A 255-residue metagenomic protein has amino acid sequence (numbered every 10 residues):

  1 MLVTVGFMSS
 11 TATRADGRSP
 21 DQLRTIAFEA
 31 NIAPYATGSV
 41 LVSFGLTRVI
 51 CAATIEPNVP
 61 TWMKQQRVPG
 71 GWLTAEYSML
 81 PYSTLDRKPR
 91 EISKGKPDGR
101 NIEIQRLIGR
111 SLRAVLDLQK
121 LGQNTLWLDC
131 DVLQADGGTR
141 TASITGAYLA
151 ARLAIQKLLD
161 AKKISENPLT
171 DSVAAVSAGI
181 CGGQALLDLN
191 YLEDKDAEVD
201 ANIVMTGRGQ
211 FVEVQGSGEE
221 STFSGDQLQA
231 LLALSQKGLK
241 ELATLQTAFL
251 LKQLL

Functional and structural regions predicted by a protein language model:
L2-P34, S43: Short, Gly/Pro- and small/polar-rich lid/capping loops
A12-R18, I26, Q66, K88 (+4 more regions): Compositionally biased, non-globular sequence tracts
I26-E29, Y35-V40, N58-T61, R113-V115 (+3 more regions): Glycine-rich, charged/polar anion/phosphate-binding loops that engage phosphate groups from diverse ligands
I32, S39-L121, F211, Q215-L228: Glycine-rich, flexible beta-strand/loop modules in the N-terminal catalytic cores of phosphate-handling
I92-P97, C130-T139: A short glycine/serine-rich beta->alpha loop
G99, K120-Q123, G138-A142, R152-Q156 (+1 more regions): A structural signal for small-residue-enriched, beta-sheet-centric alpha/beta enzyme cores and oligomeric scaffold folds
G122-C130: Short, conserved phosphate-binding/catalytic loop or strand-edge motifs used in phosphoryl-/nucleotidyl-transfer
I144-Y148: DPxDG-like acidic metal-binding loop motif
